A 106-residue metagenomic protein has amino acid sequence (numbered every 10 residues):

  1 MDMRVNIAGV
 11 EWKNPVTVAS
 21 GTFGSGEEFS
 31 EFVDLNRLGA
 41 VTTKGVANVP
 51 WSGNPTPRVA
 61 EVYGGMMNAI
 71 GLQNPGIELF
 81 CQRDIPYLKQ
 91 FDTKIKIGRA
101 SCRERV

Functional and structural regions predicted by a protein language model:
M1-K94: N-terminal capping/small domains of soluble enzymes
K96-V106: Residue-level detector of conserved catalytic or cofactor/ligand-binding positions in enzyme active sites
